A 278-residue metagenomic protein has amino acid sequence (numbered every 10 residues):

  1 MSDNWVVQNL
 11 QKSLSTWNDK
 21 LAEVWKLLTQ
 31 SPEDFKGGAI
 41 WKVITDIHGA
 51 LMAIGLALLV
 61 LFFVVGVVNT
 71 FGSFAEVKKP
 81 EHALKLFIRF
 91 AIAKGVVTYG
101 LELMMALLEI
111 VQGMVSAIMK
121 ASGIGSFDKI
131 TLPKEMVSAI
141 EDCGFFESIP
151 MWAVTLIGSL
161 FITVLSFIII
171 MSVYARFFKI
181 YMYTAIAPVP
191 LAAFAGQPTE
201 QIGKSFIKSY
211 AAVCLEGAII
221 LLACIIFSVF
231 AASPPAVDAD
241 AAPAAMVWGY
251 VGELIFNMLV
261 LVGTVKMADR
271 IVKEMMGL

Functional and structural regions predicted by a protein language model:
M1-L10, P80-G100, G203-V213, A268: Alpha-helical transmembrane segments and their helix-start/interface "positive-inside/aromatic belt" motifs in integral
M1-L58: Binding/recognition "hotspot" determinant
E23-K26, H82-R89, E109, S116 (+5 more regions): Short amphipathic alpha-helical coupling elements at transmembrane boundaries
V43-A50, K79-L86, S148, W152 (+9 more regions): Hydrophobic, aromatic-rich alpha-helical transmembrane segments and their membrane-interface anchor motifs
L58, F62, G66, L86 (+6 more regions): Alpha-helical transmembrane spans of integral membrane proteins, capturing the lipid-embedded, hydrophobic core of TM
L58-K94, I186-Q201: Hydrophobic transmembrane alpha-helix segments characteristic of membrane transport and insertion machinery
K94-I186, C224-G277: Non-cytosolic segments of integral membrane proteins
L191-K208, D240, I271-M275: Alpha-helical transmembrane segments
